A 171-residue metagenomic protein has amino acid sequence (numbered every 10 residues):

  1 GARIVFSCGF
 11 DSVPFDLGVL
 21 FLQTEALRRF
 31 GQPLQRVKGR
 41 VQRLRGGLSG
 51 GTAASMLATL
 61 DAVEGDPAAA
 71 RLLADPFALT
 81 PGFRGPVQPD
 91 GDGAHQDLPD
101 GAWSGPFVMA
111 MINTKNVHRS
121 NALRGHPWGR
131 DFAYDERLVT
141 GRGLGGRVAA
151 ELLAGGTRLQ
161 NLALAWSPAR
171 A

Functional and structural regions predicted by a protein language model:
G1-G9: Rossmann-fold dehydrogenase core element
F10-D16: Gly/Ser/Thr-rich loops at beta-strand to alpha-helix junctions that form or flank small-molecule/cofactor-binding
S12, T24-A171: C-terminal catalytic/substrate-binding lobe primarily of soluble NAD(P)-dependent oxidoreductases
